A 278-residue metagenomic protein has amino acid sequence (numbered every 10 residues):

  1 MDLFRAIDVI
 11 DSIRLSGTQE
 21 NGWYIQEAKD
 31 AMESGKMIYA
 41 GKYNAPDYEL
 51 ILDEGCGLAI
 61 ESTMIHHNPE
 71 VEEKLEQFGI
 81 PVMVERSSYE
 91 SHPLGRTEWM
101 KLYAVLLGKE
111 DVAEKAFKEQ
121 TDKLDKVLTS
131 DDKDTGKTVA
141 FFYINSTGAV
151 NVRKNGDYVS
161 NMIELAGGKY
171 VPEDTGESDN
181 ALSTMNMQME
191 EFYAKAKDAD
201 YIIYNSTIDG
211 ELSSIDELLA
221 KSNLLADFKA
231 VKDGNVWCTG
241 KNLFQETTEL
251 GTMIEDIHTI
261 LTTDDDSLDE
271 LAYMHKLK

Functional and structural regions predicted by a protein language model:
M1-D2, Q19-G22, P46, L58-N68 (+6 more regions): Solvent-exposed loop/turn segments at secondary-structure junctions within structured extracellular/periplasmic domains
M1-I65: A short, structured surface patch at a secondary-structure boundary
M1-I7, V112-A166: Basic- and aromatic-lined ligand-binding clefts that recognize polyanionic substrates
S16-E27, Y43, H67-E70, E85-K101 (+1 more regions): Extracytoplasmic ligand-binding site segments that recognize negatively charged/polar headgroups
M37-E49, G176-E190: Short helix-initiation/N-cap motifs at beta->coil->alpha
E90-K115, E119, Y201-K278: Structured C-terminal subdomain patch of bacterial secreted/periplasmic proteins
V159-L182, I203-S206: His/Asp/Glu-enriched short active-site or ligand-binding loop at hydrolase and phosphoryl-transfer sites
T184-Y204: Ligand-binding pocket segment of bilobal, Venus flytrap-like solute-binding proteins
